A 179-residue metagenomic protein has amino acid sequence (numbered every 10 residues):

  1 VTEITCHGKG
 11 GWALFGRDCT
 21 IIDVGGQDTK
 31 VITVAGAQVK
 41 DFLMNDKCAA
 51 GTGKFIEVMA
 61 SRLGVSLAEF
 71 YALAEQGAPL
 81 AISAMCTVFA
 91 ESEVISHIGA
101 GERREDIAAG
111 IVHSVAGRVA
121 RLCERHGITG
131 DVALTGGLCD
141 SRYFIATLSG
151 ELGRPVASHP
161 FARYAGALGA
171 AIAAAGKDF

Functional and structural regions predicted by a protein language model:
V1-D41, G169-G176: Conserved phosphate-binding catalytic cores of ATP/NTP-utilizing and phosphoryl-transfer enzymes
K9, G53-E57, H159-F179: Glycine-rich phosphate-binding/hydrolytic loop that grips phosphoryl groups
F15, Q38, R103, R125-D131 (+1 more regions): Short, surface-exposed connector motifs at secondary-structure boundaries
V24-A35, M85-S92, L138-G153: Acidic-glycine-rich active-site phosphate/pyrophosphate-binding loop
G36-P79, C86, I172: Glycine-rich phosphate-binding loop plus the immediately following alpha-helix
A90-C123, R163: Adenine-nucleotide phosphate-binding core of ATP-dependent small-molecule kinases
E124, I128-E151, A162-G166: Glycine-rich phosphate-binding loops at beta-strand->alpha-helix junctions
